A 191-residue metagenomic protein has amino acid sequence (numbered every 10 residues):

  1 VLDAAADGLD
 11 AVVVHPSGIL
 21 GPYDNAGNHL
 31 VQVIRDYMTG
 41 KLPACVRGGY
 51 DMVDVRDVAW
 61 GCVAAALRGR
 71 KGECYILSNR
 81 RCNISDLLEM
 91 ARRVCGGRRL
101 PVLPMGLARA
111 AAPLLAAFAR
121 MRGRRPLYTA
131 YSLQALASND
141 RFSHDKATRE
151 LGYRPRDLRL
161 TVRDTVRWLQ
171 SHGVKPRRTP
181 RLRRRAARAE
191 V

Functional and structural regions predicted by a protein language model:
A5-V13, S17-D51: NAD(P)-dependent short-chain dehydrogenase/reductase
N28-H29, V46-L67, E73: Substrate-positioning beta->alpha
P43-D51, A117-N139, R188-V191: Low-complexity, charge- and small-residue-enriched intrinsically disordered regions
V53-R56, C82, R156: Residue-level signal for the nucleotide or nucleotide-sugar donor/cofactor binding architecture
G61-L127, H144, L160-V191: Mid/C-terminal beta-alpha module of Rossmann-like enzyme folds, strongest in SDR-family dehydrogenases/epimerases
E150-R154: Aromatic-glycine-rich donor-binding/catalytic loop that engages nucleotide-sugar donors across glycosyltransferases
